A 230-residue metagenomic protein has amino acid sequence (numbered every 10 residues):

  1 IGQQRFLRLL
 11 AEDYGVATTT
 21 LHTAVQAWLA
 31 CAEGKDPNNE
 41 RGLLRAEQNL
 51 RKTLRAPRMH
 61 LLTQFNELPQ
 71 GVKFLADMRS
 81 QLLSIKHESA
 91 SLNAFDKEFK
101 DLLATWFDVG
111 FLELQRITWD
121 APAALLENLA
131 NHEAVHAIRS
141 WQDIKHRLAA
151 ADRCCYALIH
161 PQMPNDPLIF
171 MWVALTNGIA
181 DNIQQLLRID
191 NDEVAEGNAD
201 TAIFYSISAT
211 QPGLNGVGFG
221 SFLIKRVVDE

Functional and structural regions predicted by a protein language model:
I1-E230: Extended, composition-driven regions rather than compact fold-specific motifs
